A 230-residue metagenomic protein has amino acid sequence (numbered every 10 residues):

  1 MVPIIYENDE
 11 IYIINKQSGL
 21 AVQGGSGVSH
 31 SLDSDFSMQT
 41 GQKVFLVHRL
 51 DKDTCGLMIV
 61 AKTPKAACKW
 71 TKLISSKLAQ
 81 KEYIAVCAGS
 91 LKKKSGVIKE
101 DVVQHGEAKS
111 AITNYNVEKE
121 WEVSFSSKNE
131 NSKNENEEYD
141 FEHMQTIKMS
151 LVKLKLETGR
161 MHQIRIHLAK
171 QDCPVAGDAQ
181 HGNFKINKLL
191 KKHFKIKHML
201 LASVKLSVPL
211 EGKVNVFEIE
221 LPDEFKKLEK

Functional and structural regions predicted by a protein language model:
M1-S127, K133-I147, L151, L189 (+2 more regions): RNA pseudouridine synthases
V28-L32, S132-L210: Pseudouridine synthase
